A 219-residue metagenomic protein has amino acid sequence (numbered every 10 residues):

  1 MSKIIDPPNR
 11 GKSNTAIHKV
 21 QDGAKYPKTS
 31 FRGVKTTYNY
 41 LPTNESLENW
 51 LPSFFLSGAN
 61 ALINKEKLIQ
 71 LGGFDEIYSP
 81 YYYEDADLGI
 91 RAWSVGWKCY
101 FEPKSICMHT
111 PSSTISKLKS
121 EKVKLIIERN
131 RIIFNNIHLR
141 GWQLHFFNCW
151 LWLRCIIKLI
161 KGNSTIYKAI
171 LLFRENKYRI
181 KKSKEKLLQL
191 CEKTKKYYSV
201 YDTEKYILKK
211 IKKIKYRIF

Functional and structural regions predicted by a protein language model:
M1-G73, I77-P80, V95: Acidic/His-rich active-site region of diverse nucleotide-sugar glycosyltransferases
M1-I4, F101, N148: Short beta-strand segments
N44-L47, L71-G72, M108-L118: Short glycine/proline- and charge-enriched loop/turn segments that cap or connect secondary-structure elements
L62, P80-Y83, G89, K98-P103 (+2 more regions): Conserved active-site beta-strand element of glycosyltransferases/polysaccharide synthases
L88-G89, R131: Short, hydrophobic alpha-helical packing/hinge segments within bilobed ligand-binding/sensory domains
C99, K117-Q143, S164-I180: Catalytic core of nucleotide-sugar-dependent glycosyltransferases
Q143-F219: Non-catalytic, C-terminal membrane-associated alpha-helical segments of glycosyltransferases
